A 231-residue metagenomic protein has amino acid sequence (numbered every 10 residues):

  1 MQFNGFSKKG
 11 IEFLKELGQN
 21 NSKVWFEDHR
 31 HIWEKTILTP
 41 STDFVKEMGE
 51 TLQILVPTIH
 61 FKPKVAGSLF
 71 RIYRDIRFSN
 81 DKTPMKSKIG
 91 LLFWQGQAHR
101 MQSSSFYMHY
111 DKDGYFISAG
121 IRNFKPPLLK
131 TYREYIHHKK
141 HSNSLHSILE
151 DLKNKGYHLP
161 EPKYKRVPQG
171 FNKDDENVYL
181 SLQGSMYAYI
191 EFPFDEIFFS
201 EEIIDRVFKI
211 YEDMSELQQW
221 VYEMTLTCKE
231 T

Functional and structural regions predicted by a protein language model:
Q2-K23, V45, G49-L52, F78 (+3 more regions): Long, solvent-exposed, polar/charged low-complexity segments
W33, I37, S41, L129-Y132 (+3 more regions): Amphipathic alpha-helical coiled-coil segments
E34-D81: Gly/Pro-rich turn-and-neighbor structural signature
K62-V65, P84-K86, M101, Y179-Q183: A generic structural signal for short, non-catalytic loop/turn and secondary-structure boundary residues
I72-F106, Y110, Y115: Short, conserved beta-strand/beta-arch hydrophobic-aromatic motifs that form part of recognition grooves or interface
Y110-R166, G170-F171: Compact, glycine/acidic-enriched structural inserts
